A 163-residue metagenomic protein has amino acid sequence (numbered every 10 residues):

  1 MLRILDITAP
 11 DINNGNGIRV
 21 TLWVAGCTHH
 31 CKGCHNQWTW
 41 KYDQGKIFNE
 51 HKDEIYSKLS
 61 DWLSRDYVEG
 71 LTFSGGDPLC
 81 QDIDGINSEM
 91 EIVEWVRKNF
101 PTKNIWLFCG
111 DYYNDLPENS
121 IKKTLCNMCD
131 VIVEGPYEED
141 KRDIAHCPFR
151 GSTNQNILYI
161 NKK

Functional and structural regions predicted by a protein language model:
M1, T102, M128-C129, N154: A generic structural signal for alpha->beta connector loops
L2-I7, I18, N36-L107, Y113-S120: Conserved Radical SAM active-site core
R3-H30: N-terminal pre-triad scaffold of radical SAM enzymes
N13, N114, K141: Flexible, glycine-rich phosphate/dinucleotide-binding loops and adjacent beta-alpha linkers at cofactor/substrate
Y56-S60, S64, E118-K141: Structural recognition of alpha->loop->beta junctions
G85-V93, R97, R142-K163: P-loop/Walker A phosphate-binding loop and immediately adjacent motor/lid segment at beta-alpha junctions
